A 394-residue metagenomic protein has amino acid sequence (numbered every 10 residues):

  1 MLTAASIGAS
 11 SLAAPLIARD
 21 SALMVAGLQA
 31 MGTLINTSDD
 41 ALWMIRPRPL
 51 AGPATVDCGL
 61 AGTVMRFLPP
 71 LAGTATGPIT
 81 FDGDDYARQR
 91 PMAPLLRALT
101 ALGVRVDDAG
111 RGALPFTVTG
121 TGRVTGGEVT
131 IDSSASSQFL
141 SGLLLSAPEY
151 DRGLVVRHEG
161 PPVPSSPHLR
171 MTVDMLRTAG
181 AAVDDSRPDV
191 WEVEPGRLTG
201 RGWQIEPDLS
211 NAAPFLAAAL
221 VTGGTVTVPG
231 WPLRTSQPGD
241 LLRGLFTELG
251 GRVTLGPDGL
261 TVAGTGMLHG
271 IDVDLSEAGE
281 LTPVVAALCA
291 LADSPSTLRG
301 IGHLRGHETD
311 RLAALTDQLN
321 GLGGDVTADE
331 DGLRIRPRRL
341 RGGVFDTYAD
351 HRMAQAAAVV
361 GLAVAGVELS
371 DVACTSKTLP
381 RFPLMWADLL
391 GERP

Functional and structural regions predicted by a protein language model:
M1-P394: Short, structured segments at the rim of ligand-binding sites
